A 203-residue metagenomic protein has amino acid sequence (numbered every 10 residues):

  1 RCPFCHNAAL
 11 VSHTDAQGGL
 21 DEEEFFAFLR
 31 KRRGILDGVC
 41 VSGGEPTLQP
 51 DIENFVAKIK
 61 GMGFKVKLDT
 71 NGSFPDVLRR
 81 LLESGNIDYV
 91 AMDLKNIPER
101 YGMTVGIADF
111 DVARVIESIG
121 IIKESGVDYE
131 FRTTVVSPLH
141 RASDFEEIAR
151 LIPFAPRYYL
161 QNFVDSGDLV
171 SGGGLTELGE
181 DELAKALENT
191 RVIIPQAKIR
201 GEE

Functional and structural regions predicted by a protein language model:
R1-L20: Canonical Radical SAM [4Fe-4S] cluster-binding loop centered on the CxxxCxxC motif and its immediate flanking residues
H6, E24-F25, V77, A186: Hydrophobic alpha-helical segments typical of transmembrane helices and their membrane-interface/capping positions
D15, D69, R132, I199-E202: Residue-level detector of family-conserved "landmark" positions at structurally sensitive sites
Q17-E24, R30: N-terminal pre-catalytic segment of deacetylase/amide-hydrolase enzymes
F26-G38, T47-E182: Conserved AdoMet/S-adenosylmethionine-binding subsite of the radical SAM
G44: Short, charge-patterned binding micro-sites
A184-E203: A C-terminal junction/extension of Radical SAM enzymes
